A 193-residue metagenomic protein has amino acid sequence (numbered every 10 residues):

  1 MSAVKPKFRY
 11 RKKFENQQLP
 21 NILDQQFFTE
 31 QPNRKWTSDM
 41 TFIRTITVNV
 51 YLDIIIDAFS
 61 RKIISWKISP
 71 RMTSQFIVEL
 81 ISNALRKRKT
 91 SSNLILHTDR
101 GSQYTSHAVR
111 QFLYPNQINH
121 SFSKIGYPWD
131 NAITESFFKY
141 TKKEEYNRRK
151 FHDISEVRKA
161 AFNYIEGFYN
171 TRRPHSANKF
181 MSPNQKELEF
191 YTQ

Functional and structural regions predicted by a protein language model:
M1-F8, L96-R100, Y114-I133, R149-H152: RNase H-like polynucleotidyl transferase catalytic core
M1-Q31, Y127, S182-F190: Basic, flexible linker segments flanking DNA-binding modules in nucleic acid-interacting mobile-element proteins
L23, D39, I55, R61 (+9 more regions): Mobile genetic element proteins and their domesticated derivatives, centered on retroelements and DNA transposons
T29-I64, P70-M72: An active-site-proximal beta-strand-loop segment
V48, K67-K89: Active-site beta-loop-alpha junctions of metal-dependent nucleic acid enzymes, especially the RNase H-like/DDE
S91-T105: Cysteine/selenocysteine-centered motifs that mediate thiol-based redox chemistry or coordinate metal-sulfur cofactors
Y114-I118, Y140-Q193: C-terminal domain-tail junction helix/linker
